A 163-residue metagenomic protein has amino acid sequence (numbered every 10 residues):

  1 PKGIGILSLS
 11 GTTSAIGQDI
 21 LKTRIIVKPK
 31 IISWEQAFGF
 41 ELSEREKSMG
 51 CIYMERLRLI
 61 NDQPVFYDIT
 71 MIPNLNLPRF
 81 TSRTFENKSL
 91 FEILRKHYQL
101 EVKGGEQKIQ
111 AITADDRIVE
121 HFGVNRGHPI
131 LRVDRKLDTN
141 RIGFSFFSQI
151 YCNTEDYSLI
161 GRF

Functional and structural regions predicted by a protein language model:
P1-M49, P78-K103, S158-F163: HTH-adjacent hinge/linker in prokaryotic transcriptional regulators
I25, Y53-M54, Y67, R132-V133 (+1 more regions): Hydrophobic residues on conserved beta-strands that form the core of alpha/beta folds
K28-K30, L57, K136: Residue-level recognition of beta-strand microenvironments
K47, I60-Q63, L75-N76, S82-T84 (+1 more regions): C-terminal regulatory/effector modules of DNA-binding transcriptional regulators
C51, R56-N61, T70-L75: Anionic-ligand binding region
D68-M71, R95: A short alpha-helix capping/helix-coil boundary motif
